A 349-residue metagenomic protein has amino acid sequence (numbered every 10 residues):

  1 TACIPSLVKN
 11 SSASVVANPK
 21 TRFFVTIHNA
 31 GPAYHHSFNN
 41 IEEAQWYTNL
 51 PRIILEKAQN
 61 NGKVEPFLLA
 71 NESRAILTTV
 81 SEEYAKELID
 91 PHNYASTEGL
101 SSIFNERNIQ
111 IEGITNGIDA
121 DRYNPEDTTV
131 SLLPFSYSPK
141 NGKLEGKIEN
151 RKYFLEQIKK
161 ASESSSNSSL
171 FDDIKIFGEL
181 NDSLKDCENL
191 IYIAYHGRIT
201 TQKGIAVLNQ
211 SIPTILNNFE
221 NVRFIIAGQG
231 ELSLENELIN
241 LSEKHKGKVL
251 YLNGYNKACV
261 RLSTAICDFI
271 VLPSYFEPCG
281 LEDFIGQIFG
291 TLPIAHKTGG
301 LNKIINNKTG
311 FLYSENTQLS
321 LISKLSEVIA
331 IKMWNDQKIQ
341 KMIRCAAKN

Functional and structural regions predicted by a protein language model:
T1-N349: Catalytic cores of nucleotide-sugar-dependent glycosyltransferases that transfer UDP/GDP/TDP-activated
